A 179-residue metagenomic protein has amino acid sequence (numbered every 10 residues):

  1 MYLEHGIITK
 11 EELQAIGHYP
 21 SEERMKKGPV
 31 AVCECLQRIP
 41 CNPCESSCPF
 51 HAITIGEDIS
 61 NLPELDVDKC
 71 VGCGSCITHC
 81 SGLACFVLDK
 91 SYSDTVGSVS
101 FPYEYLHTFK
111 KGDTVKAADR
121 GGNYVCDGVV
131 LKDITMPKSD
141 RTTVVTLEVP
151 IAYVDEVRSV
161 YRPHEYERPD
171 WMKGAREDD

Functional and structural regions predicted by a protein language model:
M1-T54, M172-D179: Ferredoxin-type iron-sulfur electron-transfer modules and their immediate structural context
G17-P40, I53-G72, D89-E104: Ferredoxin-like iron-sulfur electron-transfer modules
A84, D119-V125: Short, charged beta-turn/beta-strand-edge "cap" motif at the junction between a beta-strand and an adjacent loop
T108-K110: Short, well-ordered loop/turn sites that connect or cap secondary structure elements
N123-P137: Short beta-strand-centered aromatic/proline hotspots
T135-V149: Short, solvent-exposed secondary-structure boundary/capping segments
S159-D179: Intrinsically disordered, low-complexity, charged/polar segments
